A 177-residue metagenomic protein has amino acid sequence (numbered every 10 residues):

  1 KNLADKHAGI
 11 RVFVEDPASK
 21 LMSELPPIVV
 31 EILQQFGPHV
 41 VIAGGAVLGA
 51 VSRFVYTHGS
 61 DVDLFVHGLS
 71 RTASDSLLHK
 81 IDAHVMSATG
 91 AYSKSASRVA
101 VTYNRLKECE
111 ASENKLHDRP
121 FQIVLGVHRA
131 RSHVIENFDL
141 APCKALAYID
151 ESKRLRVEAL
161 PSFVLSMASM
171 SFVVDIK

Functional and structural regions predicted by a protein language model:
K1-K177: Catalytic cores of the polymerase beta-like nucleotidyltransferase superfamily and closely associated nucleotide
